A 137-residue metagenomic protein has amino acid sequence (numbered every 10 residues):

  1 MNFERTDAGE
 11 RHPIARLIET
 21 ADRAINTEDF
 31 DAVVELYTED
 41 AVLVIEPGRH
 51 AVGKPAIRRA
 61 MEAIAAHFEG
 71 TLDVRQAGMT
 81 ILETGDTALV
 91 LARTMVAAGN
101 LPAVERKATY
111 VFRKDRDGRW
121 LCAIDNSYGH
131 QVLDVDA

Functional and structural regions predicted by a protein language model:
M1-A32, V42-A137: A beta-strand edge to alpha-helix "cap/lid" segment located at domain peripheries
E39: Short glycine-dipeptide loop
